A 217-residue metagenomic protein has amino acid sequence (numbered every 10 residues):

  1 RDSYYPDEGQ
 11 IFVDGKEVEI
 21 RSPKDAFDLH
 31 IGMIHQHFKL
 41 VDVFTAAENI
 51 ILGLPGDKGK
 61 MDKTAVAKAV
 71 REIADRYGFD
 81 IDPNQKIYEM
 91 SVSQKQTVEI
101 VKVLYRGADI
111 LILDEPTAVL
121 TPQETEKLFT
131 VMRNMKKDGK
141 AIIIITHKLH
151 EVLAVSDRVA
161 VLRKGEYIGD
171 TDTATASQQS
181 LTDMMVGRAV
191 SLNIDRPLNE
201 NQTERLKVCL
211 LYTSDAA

Functional and structural regions predicted by a protein language model:
R1-S214: Glycine-rich phosphate-binding loops of nucleotide-dependent enzymes
